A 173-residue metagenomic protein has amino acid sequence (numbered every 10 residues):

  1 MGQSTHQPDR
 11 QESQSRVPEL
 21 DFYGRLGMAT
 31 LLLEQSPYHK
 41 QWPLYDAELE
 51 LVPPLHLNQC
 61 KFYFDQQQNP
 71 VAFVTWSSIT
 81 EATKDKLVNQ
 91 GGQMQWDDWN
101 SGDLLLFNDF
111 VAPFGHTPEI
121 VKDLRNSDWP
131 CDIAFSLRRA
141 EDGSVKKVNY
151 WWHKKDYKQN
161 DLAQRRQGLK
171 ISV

Functional and structural regions predicted by a protein language model:
M1-D46, Q167-S172: Short amphipathic alpha-helix that is part of the acyltransferase structural core
D46-E48, I120: Short alpha-helical segments and helix-capping/turn motifs at coil-helix boundaries
E50-F62, E81: A short helix-loop-beta-strand connector motif used in the catalytic cores of GNAT acetyltransferases and, in some
F62, Q66-S78: Conserved beta-strand in the GNAT
T75, S144-K147, R165, I171-V173: Extended, composition-driven regions rather than compact fold-specific motifs
T80-K158: Acyl-donor binding region in acyl/amide transferases
H153-I171: Alpha-helical oligomerization segments
